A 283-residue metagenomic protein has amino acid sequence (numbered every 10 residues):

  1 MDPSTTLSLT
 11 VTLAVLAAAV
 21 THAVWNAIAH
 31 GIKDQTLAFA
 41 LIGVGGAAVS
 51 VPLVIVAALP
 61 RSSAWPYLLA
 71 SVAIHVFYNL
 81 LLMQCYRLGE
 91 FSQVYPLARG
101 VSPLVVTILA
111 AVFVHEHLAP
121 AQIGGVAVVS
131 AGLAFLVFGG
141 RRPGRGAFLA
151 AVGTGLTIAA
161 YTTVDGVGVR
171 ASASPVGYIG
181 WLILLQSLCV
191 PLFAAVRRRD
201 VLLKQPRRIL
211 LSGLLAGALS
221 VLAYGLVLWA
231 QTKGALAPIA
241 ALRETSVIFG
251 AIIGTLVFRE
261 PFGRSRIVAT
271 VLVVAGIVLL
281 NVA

Functional and structural regions predicted by a protein language model:
M1-A70, N79-F91, A131, F138-V152 (+3 more regions): Membrane-interface interhelical linkers
A19-V24, V51, V72, V76-L80 (+9 more regions): Hydrophobic/small/kink-forming positions within alpha-helical transmembrane segments of polytopic membrane proteins
I42-G43, A98-R99, Q122, G155 (+5 more regions): Residue-level recognition of transmembrane alpha-helices in multi-pass small-molecule transporters/permeases
V44, S50, T107-A111, A121-F138 (+1 more regions): Hydrophobic transmembrane alpha-helices of multi-pass small-molecule transport proteins
I55-A57, V112-F113, F135-G139, S172 (+4 more regions): Helix-loop junctions at the membrane-solvent interface of multi-pass transporters, primarily the C-terminal
A70-H75, Y86-L133, G177-L185, L236-L256: Specific alpha-helical transmembrane segments that line the substrate/conduction pathway and gating interfaces
G146-R170, S174-G177: Selected transmembrane alpha-helices and immediately adjacent juxtamembrane segments of polytopic inner-membrane
F249-F262, R266-A269, A275: C-terminal transmembrane helix pair
